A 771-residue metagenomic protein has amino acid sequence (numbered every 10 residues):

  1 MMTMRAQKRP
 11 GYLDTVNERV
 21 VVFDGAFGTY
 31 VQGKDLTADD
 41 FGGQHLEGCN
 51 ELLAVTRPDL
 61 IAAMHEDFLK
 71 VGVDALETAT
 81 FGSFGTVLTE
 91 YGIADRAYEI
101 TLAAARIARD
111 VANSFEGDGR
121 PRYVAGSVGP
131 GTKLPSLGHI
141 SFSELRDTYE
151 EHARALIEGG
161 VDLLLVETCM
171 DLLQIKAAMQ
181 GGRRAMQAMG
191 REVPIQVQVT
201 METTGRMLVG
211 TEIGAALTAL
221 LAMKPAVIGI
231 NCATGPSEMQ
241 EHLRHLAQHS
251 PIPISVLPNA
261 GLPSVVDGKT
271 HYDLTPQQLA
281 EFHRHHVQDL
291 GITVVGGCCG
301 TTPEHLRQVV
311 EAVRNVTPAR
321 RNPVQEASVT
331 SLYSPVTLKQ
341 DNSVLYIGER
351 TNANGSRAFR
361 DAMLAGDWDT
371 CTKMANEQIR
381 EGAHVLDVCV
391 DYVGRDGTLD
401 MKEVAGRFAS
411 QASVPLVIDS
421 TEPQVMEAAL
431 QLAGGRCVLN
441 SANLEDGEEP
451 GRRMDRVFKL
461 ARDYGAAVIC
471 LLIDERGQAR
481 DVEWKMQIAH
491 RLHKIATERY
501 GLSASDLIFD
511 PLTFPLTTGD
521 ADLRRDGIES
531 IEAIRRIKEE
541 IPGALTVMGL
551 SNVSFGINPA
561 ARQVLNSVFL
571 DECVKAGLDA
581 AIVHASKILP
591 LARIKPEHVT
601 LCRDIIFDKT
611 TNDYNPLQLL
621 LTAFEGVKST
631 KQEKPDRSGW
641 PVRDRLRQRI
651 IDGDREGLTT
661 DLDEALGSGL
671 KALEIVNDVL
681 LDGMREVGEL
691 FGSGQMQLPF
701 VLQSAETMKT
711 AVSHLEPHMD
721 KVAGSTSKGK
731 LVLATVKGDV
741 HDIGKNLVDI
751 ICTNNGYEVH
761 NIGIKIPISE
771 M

Functional and structural regions predicted by a protein language model:
M1-M771: Domain-level signal for soluble alpha/beta catalytic cores
